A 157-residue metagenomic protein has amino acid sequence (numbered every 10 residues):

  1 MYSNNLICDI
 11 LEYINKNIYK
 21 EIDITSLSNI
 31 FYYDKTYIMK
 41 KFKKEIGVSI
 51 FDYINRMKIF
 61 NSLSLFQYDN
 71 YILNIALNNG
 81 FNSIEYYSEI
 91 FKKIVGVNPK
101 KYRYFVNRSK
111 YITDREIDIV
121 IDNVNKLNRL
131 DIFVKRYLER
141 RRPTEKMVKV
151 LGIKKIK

Functional and structural regions predicted by a protein language model:
M1-Y2, E89-I156: …primarily DNA-binding HTH/wHTH and HhH modules…
N4, C8, E12: Glycine/alanine-rich phosphate-binding loops at beta-alpha junctions
L11-K16, E21, T25, K44-N82 (+1 more regions): Terminal helix-turn-helix DNA-binding modules in bacterial transcription factors
I30, D34-K35, N82-I84: Short coil turns linking two alpha-helices in DNA-binding domains
I38, F42, Y86-Y87, F91: Short hydrophobic/aromatic patch on the recognition helix
